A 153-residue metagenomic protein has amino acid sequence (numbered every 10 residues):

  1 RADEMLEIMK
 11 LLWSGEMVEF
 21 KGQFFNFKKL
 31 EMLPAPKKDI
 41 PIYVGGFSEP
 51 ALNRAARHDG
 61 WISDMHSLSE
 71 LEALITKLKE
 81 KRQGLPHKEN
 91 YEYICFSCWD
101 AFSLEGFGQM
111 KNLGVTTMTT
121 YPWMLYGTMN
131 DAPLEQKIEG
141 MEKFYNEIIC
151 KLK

Functional and structural regions predicted by a protein language model:
R1-K153: Active-site-adjacent structural elements that line small-molecule/cofactor binding pockets in enzymes
